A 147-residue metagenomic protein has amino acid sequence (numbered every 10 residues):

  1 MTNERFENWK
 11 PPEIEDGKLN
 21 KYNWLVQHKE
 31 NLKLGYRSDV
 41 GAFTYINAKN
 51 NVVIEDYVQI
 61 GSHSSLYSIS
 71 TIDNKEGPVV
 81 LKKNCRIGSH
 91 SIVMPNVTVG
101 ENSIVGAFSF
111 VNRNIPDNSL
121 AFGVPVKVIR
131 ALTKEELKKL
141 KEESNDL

Functional and structural regions predicted by a protein language model:
M1-V93, E101, D117, V126-L147: Domain-scale signature associated with acetyltransferase and cell-envelope carbohydrate enzymes
P95, R113: Conserved coupling/switch loop of ABC ATPases
